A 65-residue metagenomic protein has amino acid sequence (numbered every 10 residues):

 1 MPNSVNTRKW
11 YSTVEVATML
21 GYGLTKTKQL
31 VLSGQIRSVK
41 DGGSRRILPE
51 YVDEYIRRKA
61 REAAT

Functional and structural regions predicted by a protein language model:
M1-K26, R58: Polyanion-binding surface elements
W10-E15, R37-R61: Short helix-start
M19-R46: Major-groove DNA-recognition helix of helix-turn-helix-type DNA-binding domains
A63-T65: Short, charged recognition helix plus adjacent turn of helix-turn-helix-like nucleic-acid-binding domains
